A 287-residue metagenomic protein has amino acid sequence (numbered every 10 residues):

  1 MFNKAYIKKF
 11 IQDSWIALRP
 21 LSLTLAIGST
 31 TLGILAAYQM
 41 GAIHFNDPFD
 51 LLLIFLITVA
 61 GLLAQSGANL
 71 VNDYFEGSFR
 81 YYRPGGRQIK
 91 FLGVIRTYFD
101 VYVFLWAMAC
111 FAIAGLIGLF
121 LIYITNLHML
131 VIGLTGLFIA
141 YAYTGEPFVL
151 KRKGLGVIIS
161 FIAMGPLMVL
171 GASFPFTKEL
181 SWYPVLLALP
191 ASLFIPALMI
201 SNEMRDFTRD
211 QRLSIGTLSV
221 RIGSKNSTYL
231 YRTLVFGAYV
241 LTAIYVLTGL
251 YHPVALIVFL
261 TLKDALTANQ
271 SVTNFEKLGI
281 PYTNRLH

Functional and structural regions predicted by a protein language model:
M1-L56, A60, A68, E146-S160: Topogenic membrane-insertion module of multi-pass membrane proteins
T24-G33, I158-S173, V220-S224, R285-H287: Small-residue-rich segments of transmembrane alpha-helices in multi-pass membrane proteins, especially helix faces
I43-V71, V131-F138, S181-S201: Membrane-embedded alpha-helical segments that form the functional core of polytopic membrane enzymes, especially those
A60-G86, P196-S219: Acidic (Asp/Glu-rich) catalytic motifs at the cytosolic membrane interface
P84-I124, G216-P253: Multi-pass membrane catalytic core of lipid/isoprenoid biosynthesis enzymes
I89-E179: Intramembrane alpha-helical segments
I159-F207, K225-T228: Functional transmembrane core segments of multi-pass inner-membrane proteins
L247-H287: Extended hydrophobic alpha-helices typical of membrane-associated regions
